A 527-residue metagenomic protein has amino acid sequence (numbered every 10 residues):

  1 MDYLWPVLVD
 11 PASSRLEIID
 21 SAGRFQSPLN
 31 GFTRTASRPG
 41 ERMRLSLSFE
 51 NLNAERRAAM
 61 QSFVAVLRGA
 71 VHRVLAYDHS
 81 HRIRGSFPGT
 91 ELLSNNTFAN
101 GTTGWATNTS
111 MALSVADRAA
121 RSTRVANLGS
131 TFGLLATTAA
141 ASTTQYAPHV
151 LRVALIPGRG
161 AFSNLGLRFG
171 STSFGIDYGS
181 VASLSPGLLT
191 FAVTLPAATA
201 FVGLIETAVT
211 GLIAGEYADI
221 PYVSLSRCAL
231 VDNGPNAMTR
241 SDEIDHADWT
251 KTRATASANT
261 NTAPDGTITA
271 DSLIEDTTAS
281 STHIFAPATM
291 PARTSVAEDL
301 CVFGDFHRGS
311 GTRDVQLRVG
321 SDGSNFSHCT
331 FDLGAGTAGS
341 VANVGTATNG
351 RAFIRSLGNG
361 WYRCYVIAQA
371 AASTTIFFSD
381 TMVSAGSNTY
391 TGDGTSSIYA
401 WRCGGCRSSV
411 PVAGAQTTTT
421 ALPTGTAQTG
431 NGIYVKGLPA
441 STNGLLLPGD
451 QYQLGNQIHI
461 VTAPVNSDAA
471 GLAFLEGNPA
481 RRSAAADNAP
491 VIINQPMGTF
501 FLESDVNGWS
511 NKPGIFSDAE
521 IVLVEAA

Functional and structural regions predicted by a protein language model:
M1-G89, N127-G129, Y146, L230 (+4 more regions): Extracellular/virion structural assembly segments
D2, E55-T426: Extracellular and organelle-lumenal recognition/adhesion modules and their flexible linkers in secreted
